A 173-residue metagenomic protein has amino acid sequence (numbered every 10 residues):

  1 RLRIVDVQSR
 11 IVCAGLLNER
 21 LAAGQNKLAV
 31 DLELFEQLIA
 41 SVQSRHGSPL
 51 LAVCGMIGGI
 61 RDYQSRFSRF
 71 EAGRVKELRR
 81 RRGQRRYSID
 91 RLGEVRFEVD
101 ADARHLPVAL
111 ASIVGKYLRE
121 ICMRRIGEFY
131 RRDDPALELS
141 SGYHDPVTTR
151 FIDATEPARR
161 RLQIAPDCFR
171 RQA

Functional and structural regions predicted by a protein language model:
R1-A173: RNase H-like, Mg2+-dependent phosphodiesterase core, and more generally RNA phosphate-backbone-engaging helix-loop
